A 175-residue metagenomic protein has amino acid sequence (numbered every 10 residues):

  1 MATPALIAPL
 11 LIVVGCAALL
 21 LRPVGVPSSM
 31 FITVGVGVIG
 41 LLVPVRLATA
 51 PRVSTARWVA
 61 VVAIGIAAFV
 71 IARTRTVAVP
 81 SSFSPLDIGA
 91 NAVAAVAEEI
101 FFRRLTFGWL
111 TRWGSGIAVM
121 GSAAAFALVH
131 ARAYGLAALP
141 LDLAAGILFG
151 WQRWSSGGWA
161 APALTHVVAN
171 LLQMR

Functional and structural regions predicted by a protein language model:
M1-A68, G135, L171-R175: N-terminal, membrane-interfacial amphipathic/helix-forming hydrophobic leader that caps and precedes the first
F69-R175: Transmembrane helix-loop-helix hairpins at the membrane interface of multi-pass integral membrane proteins
